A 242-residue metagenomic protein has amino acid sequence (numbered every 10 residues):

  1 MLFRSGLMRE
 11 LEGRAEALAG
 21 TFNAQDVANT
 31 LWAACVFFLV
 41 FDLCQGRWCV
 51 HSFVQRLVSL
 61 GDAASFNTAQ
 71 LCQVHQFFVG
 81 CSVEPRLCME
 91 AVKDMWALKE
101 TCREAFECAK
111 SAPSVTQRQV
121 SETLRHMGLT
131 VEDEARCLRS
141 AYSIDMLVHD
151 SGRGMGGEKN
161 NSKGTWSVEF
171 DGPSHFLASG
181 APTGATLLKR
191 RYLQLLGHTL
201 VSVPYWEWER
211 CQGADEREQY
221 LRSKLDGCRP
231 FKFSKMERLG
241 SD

Functional and structural regions predicted by a protein language model:
M1-D242: Eukaryotic RNA-binding helical-repeat scaffolds
